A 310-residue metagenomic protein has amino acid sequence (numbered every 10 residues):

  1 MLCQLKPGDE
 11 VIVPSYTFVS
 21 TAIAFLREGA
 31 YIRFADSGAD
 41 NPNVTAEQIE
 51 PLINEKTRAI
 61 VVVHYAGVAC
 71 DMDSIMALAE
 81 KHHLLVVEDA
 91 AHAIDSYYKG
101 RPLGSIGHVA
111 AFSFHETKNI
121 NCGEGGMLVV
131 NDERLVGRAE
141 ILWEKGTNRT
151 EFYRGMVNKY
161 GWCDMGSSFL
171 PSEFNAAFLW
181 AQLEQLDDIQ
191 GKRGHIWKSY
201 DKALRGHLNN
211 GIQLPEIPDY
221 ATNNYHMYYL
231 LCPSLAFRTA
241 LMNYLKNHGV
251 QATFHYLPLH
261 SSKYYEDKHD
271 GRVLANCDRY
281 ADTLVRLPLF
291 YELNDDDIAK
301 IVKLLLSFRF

Functional and structural regions predicted by a protein language model:
M1-A90, Y97: PLP-dependent aminotransferase-like
L5, N54, L103-G104, I120 (+1 more regions): Alpha-helix termination/capping residues and helix-transition junctions
I12, R33, V86-V87, A111 (+2 more regions): Structural detector of well-ordered beta-strand residues that form the stable sheet scaffold of enzyme domains
Y16, A30, S37, A91-H92 (+4 more regions): Histidine-centered beta-alpha loop that forms part of the nucleotide-sugar donor binding/catalytic region in diverse
F18, P42, G67-V68, E116-C122 (+1 more regions): Nucleotide-sugar-dependent glycosyltransferase donor-binding/catalytic pocket residues
E47, A59-V63, V68, M72-S74 (+3 more regions): PLP-dependent aminotransferase class I/II
E88-C122, E151-F152, N158-C163: Conserved active-site segment immediately N-terminal to the catalytic lysine that forms the internal aldimine
S105-N148, E173: Active-site PLP attachment segment
